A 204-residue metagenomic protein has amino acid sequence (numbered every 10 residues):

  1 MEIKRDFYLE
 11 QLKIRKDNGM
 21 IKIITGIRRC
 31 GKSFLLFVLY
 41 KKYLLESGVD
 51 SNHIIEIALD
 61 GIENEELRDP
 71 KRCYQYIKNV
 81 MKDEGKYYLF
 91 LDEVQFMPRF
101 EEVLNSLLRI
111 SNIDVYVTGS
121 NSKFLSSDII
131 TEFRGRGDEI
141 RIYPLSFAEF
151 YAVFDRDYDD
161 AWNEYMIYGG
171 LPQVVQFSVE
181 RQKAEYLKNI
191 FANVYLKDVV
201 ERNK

Functional and structural regions predicted by a protein language model:
E2, F147-K204: Interdomain hinge/linker elements that couple catalytic modules in large macromolecular machines
E2-G19: Pre-Walker A adenine-sensing motif
I24: Hydrophobic anchor at the beta1->P-loop junction of P-loop NTPases
I27: P-loop (Walker A) phosphate-binding loop of NTP-binding proteins
K32-S33: Conserved lysine of the Walker
I55-G85: Short glycine-rich substrate-engagement loop in P-loop NTPases that contacts/grips substrate
D114-S120, R141, F150: Structural recognition of the conserved hydrophobic beta-strand(s) that form the central parallel beta-sheet of P-loop
K123-D138, V153-D155: Short regulatory helix/loop adjacent to the ATP-binding pocket of P-loop NTPases
